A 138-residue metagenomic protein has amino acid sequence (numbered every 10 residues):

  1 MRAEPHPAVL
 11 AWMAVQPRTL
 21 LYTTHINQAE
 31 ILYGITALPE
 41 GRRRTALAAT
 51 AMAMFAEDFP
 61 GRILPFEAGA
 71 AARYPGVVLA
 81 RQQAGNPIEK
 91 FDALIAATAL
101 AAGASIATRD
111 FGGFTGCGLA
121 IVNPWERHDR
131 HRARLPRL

Functional and structural regions predicted by a protein language model:
M1, W12, G34, Y74-V77 (+2 more regions): Residues that scaffold the ATP/ADP-binding catalytic core of kinase and kinase-like folds
M1-I26, T36-A53, H128-H131: Short, well-structured N-terminal submotif of metal-dependent ribonuclease cores
A11-V15, M54-F55, I63, T98 (+1 more regions): Short secondary-structure boundary/capping segments
T24-H25, E67, D92, D110: Helix N-cap/beta->alpha junction signal
N27, A70, I95, G112-G113: Alpha-helix capping/helix-boundary segments
Y33-P39, E57-S105, L135-L138: Active-site neighborhoods of divalent-metal-dependent phosphate/nucleic-acid chemistry enzymes
A96-L138: Acidic, PIN/NYN-like endoribonuclease modules and their adjacent C-terminal/linker elements
